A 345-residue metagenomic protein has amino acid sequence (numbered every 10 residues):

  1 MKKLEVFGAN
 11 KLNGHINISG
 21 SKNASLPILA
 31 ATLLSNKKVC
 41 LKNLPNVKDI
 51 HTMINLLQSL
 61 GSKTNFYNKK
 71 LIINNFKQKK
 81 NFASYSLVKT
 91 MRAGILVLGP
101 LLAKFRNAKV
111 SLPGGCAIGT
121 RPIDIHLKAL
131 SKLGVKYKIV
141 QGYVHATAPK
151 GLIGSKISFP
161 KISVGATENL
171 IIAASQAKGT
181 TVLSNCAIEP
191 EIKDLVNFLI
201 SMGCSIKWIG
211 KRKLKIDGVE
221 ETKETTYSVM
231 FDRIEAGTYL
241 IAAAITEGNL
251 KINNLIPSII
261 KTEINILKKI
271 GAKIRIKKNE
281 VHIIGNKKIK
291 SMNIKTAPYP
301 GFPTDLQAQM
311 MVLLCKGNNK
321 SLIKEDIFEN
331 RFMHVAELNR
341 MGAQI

Functional and structural regions predicted by a protein language model:
M1-I345: Short, structured segments at the rim of ligand-binding sites
